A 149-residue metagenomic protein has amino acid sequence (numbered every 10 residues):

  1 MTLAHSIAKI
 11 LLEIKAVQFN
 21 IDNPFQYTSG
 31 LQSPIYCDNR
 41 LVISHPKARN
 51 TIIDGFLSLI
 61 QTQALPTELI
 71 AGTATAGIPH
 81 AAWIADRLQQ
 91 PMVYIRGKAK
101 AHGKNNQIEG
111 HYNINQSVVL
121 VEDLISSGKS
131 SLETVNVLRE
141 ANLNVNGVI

Functional and structural regions predicted by a protein language model:
T2-Q63: Active-site-facing substrate-recognition patch
A4, G77-I78, S131: Generic non-transmembrane alpha-helix signal with a bias for helix starts/N-cap capping motifs
I10, G55, W83, E133 (+1 more regions): Alpha-helical scaffold segments in soluble metabolic enzymes
F19-N20, E68, V93, N146: A local structural micro-motif
R40-V42, Q90, V118: Acidic/glycine-enriched edge-of-secondary-structure segments
K47-Q107: Conserved PRPP/pyrophosphate-binding segment of the phosphoribosyltransferase/PRPP-pathway fold
A99-K100, K104-I149: PRPP/pyrophosphate-binding module of the type I phosphoribosyltransferase fold
